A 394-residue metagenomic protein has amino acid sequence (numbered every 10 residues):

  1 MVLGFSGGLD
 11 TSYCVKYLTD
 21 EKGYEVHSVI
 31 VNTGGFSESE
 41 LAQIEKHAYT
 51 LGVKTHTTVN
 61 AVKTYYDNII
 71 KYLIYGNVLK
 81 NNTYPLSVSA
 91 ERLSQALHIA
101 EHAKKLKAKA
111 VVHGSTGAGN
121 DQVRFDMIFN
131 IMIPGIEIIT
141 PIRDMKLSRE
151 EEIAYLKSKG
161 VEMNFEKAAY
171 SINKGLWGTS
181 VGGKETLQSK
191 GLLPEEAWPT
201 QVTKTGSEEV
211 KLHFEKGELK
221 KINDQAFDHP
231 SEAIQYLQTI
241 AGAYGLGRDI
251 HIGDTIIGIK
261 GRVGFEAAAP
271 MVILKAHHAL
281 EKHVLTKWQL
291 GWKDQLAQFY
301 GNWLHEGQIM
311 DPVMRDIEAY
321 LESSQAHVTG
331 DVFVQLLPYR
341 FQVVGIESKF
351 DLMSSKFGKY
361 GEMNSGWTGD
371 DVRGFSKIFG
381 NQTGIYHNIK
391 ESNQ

Functional and structural regions predicted by a protein language model:
M1-G4, L9-Q394: Nucleotide-activated chemistry modules centered on ATP-dependent adenylation/adenylyltransferase
